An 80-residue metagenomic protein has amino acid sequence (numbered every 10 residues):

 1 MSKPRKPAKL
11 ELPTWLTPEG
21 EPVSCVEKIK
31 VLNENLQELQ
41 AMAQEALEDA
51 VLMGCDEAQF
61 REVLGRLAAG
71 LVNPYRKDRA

Functional and structural regions predicted by a protein language model:
S2-L16, E62, A69-A80: Short, charged, intrinsically disordered terminal tails
P4-Q40, Q44: N-terminal acidic leader/helix
I29-P74: Amphipathic, hydrophobic secondary-structure cores in small proteins
